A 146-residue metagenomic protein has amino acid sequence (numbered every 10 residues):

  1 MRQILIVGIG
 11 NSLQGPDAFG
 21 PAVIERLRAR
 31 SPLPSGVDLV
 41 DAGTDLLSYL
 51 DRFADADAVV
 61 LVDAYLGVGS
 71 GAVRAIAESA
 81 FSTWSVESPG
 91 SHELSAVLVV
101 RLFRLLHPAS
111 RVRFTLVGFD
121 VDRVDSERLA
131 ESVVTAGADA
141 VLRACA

Functional and structural regions predicted by a protein language model:
M1-V121, R128-A146: N-terminal catalytic or cofactor-binding beta/alpha core of small enzyme domains
